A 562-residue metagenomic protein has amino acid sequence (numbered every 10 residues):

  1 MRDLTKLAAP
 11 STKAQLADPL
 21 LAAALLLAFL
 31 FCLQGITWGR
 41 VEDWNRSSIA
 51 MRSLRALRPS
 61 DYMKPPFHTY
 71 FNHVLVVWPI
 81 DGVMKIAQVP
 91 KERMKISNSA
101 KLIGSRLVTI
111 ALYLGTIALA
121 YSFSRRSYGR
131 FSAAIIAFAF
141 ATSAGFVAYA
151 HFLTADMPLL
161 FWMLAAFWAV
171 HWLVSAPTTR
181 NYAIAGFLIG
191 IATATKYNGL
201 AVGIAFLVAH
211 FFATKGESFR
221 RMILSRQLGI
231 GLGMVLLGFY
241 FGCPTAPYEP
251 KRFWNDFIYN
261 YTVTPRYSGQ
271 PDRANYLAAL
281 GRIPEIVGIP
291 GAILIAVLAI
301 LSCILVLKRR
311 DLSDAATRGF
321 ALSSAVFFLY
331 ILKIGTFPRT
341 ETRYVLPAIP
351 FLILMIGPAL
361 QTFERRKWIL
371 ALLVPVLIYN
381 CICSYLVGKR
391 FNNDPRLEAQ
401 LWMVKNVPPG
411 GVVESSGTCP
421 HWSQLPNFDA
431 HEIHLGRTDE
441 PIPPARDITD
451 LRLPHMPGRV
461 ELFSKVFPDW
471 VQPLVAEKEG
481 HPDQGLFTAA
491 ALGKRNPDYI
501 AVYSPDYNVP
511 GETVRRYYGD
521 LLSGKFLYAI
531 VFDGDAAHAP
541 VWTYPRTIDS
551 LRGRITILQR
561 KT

Functional and structural regions predicted by a protein language model:
A22-L26, L207, L232-G233, L237 (+4 more regions): Signature aromatic-anchored transmembrane alpha helix within multi-pass, membrane-resident enzymes that catalyze glycan
A23-A24, I86-I96, A120-T142, R180-I184 (+2 more regions): Transmembrane-helix signature of polytopic, membrane-embedded enzymes that assemble or transfer cell-envelope glycans
A28, I136-A141, W168, I189 (+2 more regions): Short helix- or helix-capping micro-motifs that position conserved polar/aromatic residues at function-defining sites
L33-W38, T69, P247, K251-Y261 (+2 more regions): Catalytic lumenal/periplasmic loop and adjoining terminal transmembrane helix of membrane glycan-assembly enzymes
A50-P59, H68, N72, I191 (+7 more regions): Transmembrane-lumen/periplasm boundary regions of multi-pass, lipid-linked membrane glycan transferases
G104-L112, I135-T142, F146-A165, T179-Y182 (+2 more regions): Multi-pass, polyprenyl lipid-linked donor-dependent membrane glycosyltransferases
Y149-A150, D156-L159, A192, A201 (+3 more regions): Hydrophobic/aromatic-rich transmembrane helices and adjacent perimembrane loops
A166-Y182, A192, G216, L360: Membrane-interface transmembrane helices that cradle and orient dolichyl/undecaprenyl
